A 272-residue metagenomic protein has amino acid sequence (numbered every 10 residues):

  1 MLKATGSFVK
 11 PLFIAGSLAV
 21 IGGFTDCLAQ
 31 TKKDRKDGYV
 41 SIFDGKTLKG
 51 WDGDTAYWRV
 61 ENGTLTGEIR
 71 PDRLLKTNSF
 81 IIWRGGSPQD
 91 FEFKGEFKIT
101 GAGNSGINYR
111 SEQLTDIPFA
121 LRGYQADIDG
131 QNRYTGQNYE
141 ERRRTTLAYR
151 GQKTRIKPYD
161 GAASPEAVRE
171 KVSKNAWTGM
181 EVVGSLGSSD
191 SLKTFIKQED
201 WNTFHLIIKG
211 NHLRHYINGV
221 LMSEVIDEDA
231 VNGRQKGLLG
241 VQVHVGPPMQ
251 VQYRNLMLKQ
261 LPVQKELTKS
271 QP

Functional and structural regions predicted by a protein language model:
M1-F13: Bacterial N-terminal signal peptides that target proteins for export
K3, T25-L28: Helix-centric, low-specificity signal for extended rod-like, repetitive segments
P11-G23: Bacterial N-terminal signal peptides
C27-P272: Carbohydrate-interacting regions of secretory-pathway proteins
